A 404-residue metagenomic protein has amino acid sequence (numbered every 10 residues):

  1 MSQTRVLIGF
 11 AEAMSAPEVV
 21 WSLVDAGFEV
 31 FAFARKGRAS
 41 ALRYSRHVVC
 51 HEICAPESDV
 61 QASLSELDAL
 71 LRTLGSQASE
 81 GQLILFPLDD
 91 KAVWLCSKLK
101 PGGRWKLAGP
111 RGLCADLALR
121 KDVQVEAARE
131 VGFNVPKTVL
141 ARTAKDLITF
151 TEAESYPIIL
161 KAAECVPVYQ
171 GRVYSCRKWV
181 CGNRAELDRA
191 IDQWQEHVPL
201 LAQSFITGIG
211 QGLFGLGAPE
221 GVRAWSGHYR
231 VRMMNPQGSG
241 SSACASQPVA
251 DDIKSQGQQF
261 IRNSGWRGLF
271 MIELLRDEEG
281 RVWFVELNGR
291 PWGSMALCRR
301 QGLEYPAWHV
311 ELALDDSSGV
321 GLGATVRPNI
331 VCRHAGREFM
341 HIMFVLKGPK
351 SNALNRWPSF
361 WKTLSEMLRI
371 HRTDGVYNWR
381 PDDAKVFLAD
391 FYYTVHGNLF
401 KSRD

Functional and structural regions predicted by a protein language model:
M1-P110, K145-I148, F387-K401: ATP-binding N-terminal substructure of ATP-dependent carboxylate-amine bond-forming enzymes
A115-L200, A218-G221, D251, S255: Active-site nucleotide/adenylate-binding loops and adjacent lid/helix of ATP-dependent enzymes
C181-G238, A245-Q258, L275-W283: Phosphate-binding site of ATP-dependent enzymes
L201, R267-M271, G319-R327: Flexible, glycine/charged-enriched surface loops at secondary-structure junctions
G215, R262-A296: Conserved metal-phosphate-binding beta-hairpin within the catalytic cores of diverse ATP-dependent phosphoryl-transfer
R232-M234, S241-S242, N288-G302: Glycine-rich phosphate/pyrophosphate-binding beta-alpha loops
Q301-E311: C-terminal, active-site-flanking charged/polar segments
E311-D404: Peripheral (often C-terminal) accessory segments that flank ATP-dependent C-N-forming ligase machineries
